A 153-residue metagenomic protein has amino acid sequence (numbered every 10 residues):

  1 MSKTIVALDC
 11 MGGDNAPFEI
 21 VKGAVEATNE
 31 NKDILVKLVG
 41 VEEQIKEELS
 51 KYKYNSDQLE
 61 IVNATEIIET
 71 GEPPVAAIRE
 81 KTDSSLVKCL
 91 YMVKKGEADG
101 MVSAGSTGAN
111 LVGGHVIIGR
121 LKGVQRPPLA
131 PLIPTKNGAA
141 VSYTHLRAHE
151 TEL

Functional and structural regions predicted by a protein language model:
M1-A104, A109-H115: Contiguous, glycine/small-aliphatic-enriched amphipathic segments in soluble metabolic enzymes
I68-T70, G138-R147: A short small-residue
K81, V93, L121-Q125, R147: Short, well-structured alpha-helical patches and their helix-loop capping segments that border functional surfaces
G113-Y143: Short, acidic/small-residue loops that bind anionic groups at enzyme active sites
A148-L153: Single conserved hydrophobic/aromatic residue that forms the stacking wall/gate of nucleotide- or nucleobase-binding
